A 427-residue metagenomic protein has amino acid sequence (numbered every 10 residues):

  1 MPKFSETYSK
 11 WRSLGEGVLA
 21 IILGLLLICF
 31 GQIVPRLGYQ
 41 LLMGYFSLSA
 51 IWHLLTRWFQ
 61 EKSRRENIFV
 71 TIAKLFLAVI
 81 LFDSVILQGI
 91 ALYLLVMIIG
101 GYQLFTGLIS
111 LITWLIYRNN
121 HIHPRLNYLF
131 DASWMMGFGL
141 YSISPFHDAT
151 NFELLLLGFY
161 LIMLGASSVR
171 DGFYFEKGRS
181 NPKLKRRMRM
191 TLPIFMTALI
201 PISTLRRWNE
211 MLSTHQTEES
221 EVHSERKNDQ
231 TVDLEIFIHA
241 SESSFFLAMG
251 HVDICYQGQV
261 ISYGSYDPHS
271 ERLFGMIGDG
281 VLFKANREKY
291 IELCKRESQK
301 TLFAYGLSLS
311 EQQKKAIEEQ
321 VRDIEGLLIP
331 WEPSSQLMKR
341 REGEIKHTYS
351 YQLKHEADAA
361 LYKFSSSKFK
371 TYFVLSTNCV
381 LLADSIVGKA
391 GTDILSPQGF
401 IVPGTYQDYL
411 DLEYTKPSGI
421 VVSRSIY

Functional and structural regions predicted by a protein language model:
M1-G17: N-terminal membrane topogenic signal
L14-G17, V34-Y39, M43-I51, T56-F59 (+10 more regions): Activation targets extended, charge/polar-rich intrinsically disordered C-terminal tails
G15, G24, I33-R36, M43 (+12 more regions): Helix-boundary/low-complexity linker signature
L19-I21, A73-A78, D131-M136: Core segments of transmembrane alpha-helices that mediate helix-helix packing or line hydrophobic substrate/ligand
L19-Q32, L77-V85: Membrane-embedded alpha-helical segments in integral membrane proteins
F82-L126: Membrane-proximal helix-loop-helix units in multi-pass membrane proteins
N181-F246, G250-H251: Membrane-interface segments at or immediately adjacent to transmembrane helices that form the boundary between
D229-G326: Glycine-rich catalytic cores of cysteine/serine-nucleophile enzymes that process amide/ester linkages in cell-envelope
